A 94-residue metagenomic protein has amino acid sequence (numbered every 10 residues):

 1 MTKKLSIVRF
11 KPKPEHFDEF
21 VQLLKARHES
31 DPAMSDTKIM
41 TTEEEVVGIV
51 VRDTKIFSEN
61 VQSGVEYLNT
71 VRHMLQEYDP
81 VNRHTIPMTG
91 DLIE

Functional and structural regions predicted by a protein language model:
K3-F10, V47-I49, H84: Active-site-flanking beta-strand signature of metal-NTP-handling nucleotidyl enzymes and homologous cyclase-like
R9-Q22: Short, surface-exposed ligand-recognition loops at beta-strand->loop->(often short) alpha-helix junctions that present
P14, E45-V46, D53-S58: Short, charged/polar surface micro-motifs in flexible loops or helix N-caps
A26-T37, V51-T85: An amphipathic, aromatic/His-enriched active-site/gating alpha helix that lines ligand/cofactor pockets
K38-E43: A short beta-turn/loop motif at secondary-structure boundaries
T85-D91: Charged phosphate-binding loop/patch that engages nucleotide di/tri-phosphates or the phosphate backbone of nucleic
